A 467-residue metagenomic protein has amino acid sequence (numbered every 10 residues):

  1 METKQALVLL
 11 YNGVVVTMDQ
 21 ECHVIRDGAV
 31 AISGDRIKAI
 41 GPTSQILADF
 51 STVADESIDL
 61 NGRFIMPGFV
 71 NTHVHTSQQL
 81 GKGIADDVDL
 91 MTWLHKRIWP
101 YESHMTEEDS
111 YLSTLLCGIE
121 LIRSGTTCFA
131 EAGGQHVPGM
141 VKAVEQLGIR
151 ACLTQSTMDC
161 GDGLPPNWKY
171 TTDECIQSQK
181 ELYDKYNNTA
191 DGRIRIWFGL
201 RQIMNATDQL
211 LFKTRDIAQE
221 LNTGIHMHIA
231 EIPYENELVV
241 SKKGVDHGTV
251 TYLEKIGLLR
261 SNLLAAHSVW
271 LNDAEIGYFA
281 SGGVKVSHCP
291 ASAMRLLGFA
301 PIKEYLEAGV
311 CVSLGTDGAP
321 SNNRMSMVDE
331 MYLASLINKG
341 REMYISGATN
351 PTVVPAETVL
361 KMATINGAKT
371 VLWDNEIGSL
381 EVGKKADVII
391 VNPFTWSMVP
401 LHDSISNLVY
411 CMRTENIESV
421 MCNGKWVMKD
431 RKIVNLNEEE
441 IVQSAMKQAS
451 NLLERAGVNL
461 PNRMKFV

Functional and structural regions predicted by a protein language model:
M1-G28, I32-K38, T43, A48-F50 (+1 more regions): Active-site microenvironment of metallo-dependent hydrolases
Q5-N12, A48-M91, L115, I119-R123: Replace "His-x-His-based motif
G13, V30, D35, G62 (+16 more regions): Divalent metal-coordination and catalytic microenvironments
L80-L112, Q155-D173, I232-N262, L333-V354: Active-site gating loops and adjacent loop-to-helix segments of metal-dependent hydrolytic enzymes
K82-I149, C175-D191, M446-E454: Alpha-helical scaffold segments that flank or form the walls of functional sites
A130-G134, W197-K213, M294, T370-W373: Active-site glycine- and acidic-residue-rich loops that bind and position anionic ligands or nucleotide-like cofactors
M140-W270, A274: Metal-coordinating catalytic core of metallo-dependent amide/deamination hydrolases
K255-N262, K303-T395, C411: His/Asp/Glu-enriched, well-ordered alpha-helical/loop segment that forms or immediately abuts the divalent-metal
